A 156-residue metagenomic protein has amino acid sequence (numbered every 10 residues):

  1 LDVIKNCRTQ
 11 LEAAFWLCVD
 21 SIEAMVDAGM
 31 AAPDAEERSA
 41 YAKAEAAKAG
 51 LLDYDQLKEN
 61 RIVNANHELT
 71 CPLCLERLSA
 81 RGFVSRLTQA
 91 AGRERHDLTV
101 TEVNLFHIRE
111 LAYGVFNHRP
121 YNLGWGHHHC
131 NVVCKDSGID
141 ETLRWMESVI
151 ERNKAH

Functional and structural regions predicted by a protein language model:
L1-A40: Mixed-charge, low-complexity interaction segments
L11, R38-K48, D140-I150: Generic hydrophobic, helix-prone segments enriched in Leu/Val/Ile
M30-F83, T88: Short, charged surface segments at domain edges that flank catalytic/cofactor-binding sites
A49-D53, F106, W125: Generic signal for short, ordered secondary-structure residues within or immediately flanking folded domains
L75-L123: Histidine-centered nuclease catalytic patch
R109-H156: Polybasic, low-complexity binding patches
